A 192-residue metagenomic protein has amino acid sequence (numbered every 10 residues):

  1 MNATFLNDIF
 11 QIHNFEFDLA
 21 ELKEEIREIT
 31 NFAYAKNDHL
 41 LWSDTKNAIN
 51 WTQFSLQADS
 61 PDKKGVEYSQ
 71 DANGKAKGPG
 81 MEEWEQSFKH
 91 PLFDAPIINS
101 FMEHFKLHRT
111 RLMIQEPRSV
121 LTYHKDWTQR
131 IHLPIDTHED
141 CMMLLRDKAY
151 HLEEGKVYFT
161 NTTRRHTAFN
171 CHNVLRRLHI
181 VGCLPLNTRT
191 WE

Functional and structural regions predicted by a protein language model:
M1-P96, S100: Non-heme Fe(II)/2-oxoglutarate
P96-P117: A short glycine-rich, His/Asp/Glu-containing loop-to-beta-strand
I114, K125-C141: Short, conserved beta-strand element in jelly-roll/cupin
P117-R118, G155: Tight coil/turn sites that cap or link beta-strands
L121-Y123, C141-M143, T160-H172: Short beta-strand His + acidic residue motifs that chelate non-heme Fe in jelly-roll/DSBH and cupin folds
T122-D126, M143-D147, W191: A short secondary-structure junction signal
I131-P134, V157-F159, N173-W191: A short hydrophobic beta-strand segment most commonly corresponding to one strand of the jelly-roll/cupin
P134-E154: A short beta-strand-loop-beta hairpin characteristic of the jelly-roll/cupin
